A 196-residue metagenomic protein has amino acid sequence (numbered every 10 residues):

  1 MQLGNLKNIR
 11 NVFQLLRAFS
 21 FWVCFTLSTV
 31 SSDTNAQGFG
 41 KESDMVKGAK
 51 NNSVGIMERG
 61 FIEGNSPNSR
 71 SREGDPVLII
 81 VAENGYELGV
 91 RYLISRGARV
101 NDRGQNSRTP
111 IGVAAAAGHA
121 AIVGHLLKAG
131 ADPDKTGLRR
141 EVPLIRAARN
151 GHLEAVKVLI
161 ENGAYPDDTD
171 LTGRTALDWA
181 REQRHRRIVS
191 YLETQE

Functional and structural regions predicted by a protein language model:
I56, L88-G89, A121-I122, E154-A155 (+1 more regions): Conserved ankyrin/ankyrin-like repeat signature
